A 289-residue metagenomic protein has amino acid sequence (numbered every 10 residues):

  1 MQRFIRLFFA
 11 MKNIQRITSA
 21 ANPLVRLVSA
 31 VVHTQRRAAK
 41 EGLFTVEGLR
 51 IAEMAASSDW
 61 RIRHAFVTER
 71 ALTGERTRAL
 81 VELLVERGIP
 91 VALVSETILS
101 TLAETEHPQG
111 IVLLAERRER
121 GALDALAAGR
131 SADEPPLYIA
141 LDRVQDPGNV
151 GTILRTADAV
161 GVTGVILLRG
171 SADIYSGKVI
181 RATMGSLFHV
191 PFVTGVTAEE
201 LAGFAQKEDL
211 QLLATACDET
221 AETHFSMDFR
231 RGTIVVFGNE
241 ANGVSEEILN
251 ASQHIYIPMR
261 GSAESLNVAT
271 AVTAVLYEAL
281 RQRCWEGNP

Functional and structural regions predicted by a protein language model:
F4-A79, S171-A172: Boundary-proximal intrinsically disordered activation/regulatory segments immediately upstream of a helical core
G48, Q145-T152, L266-A271: Amphipathic alpha-helical repeat scaffolds
S57, E82-E86, A92, L114 (+1 more regions): RNA substrate-binding interface of SAM-dependent RNA methyltransferases
R70-L72, T97, R118, G170-A172 (+3 more regions): Short, acidic/turn-prone active-site loops that include or flank metal/cofactor- and phosphate-binding residues
E75-R87, I248: Short, aromatic/basic amphipathic alpha-helical patches
G88-I111: Glycine/small-residue-rich loop that forms an oxyanion/phosphate-binding "nest" at active or ligand-binding sites
L113, T156-V160, I174-L187, E246-P289: Structured adenosyl-cofactor binding patch, chiefly the S-adenosyl-L-methionine
L213-A263: Active-site/ligand-binding-proximal alpha/beta "capping" segment
